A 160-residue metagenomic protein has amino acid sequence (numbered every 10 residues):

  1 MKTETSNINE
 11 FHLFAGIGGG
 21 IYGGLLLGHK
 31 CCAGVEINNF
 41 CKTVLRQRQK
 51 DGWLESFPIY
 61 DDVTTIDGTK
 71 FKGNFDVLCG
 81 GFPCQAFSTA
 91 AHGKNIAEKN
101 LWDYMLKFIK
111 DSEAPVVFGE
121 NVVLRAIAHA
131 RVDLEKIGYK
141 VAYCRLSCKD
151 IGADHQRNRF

Functional and structural regions predicted by a protein language model:
M1, A15-G18, L26, Q156 (+1 more regions): Class I S-adenosyl-L-methionine
M1-I8: Extreme N-terminus of proteins, especially the signal/transit-peptide cleavage junction and the first residues
K2, I66-F75, F82-F160: Class I S-adenosyl-L-methionine
I8-T64: SAM cofactor-binding core of SAM-dependent methyltransferases, primarily the Rossmann-like beta-alpha-beta module
L27, E55-P58, N74, C79 (+1 more regions): Short, functionally important structural connectors and interaction interfaces within domains
G34, Y60, C79, F118-G119: Generic enzyme active-site microenvironment
